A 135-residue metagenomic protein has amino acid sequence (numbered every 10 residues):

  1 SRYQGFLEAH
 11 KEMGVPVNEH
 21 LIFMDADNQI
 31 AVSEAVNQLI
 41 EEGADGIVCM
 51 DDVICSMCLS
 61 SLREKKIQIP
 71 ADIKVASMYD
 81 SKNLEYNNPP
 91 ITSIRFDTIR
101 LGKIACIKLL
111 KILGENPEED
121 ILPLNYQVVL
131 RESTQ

Functional and structural regions predicted by a protein language model:
S1-Q135: Bacterial carbohydrate/catabolite-sensing allosteric modules
